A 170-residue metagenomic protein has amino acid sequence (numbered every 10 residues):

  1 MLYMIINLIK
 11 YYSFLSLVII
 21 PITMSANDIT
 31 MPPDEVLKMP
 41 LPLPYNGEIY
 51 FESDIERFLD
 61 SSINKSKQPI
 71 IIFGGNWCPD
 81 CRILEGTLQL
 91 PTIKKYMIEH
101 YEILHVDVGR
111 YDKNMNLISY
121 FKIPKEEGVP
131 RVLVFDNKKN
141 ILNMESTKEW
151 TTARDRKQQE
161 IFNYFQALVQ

Functional and structural regions predicted by a protein language model:
M1-D28: Bacterial Sec-dependent N-terminal signal peptides
D28-K65: N-terminal leader/targeting and pre-domain segments
I63-N64, K95-I98, P124-G128: Extracellular/periplasmic catalytic domains that process cell-envelope and extracellular macromolecules
N64-C78: Short active-site neighborhood of thiol/selenol oxidoreductases, capturing the structured segment around
N76-D80, V108-K113, K139-I141, W150-T151: Solvent-exposed loop/turn segments at secondary-structure junctions within structured extracellular/periplasmic domains
R82-Y96: Typically the conserved alpha-helix immediately C-terminal to a functionally engaged Cys/Sec in thioredoxin-like
M97-M115: Thiol-based oxidoreductase modules, predominantly thioredoxin-like and allied folds used for disulfide exchange
E127-Q170: Non-catalytic, surface beta->alpha helical segment in thiol-disulfide oxidoreductase systems
